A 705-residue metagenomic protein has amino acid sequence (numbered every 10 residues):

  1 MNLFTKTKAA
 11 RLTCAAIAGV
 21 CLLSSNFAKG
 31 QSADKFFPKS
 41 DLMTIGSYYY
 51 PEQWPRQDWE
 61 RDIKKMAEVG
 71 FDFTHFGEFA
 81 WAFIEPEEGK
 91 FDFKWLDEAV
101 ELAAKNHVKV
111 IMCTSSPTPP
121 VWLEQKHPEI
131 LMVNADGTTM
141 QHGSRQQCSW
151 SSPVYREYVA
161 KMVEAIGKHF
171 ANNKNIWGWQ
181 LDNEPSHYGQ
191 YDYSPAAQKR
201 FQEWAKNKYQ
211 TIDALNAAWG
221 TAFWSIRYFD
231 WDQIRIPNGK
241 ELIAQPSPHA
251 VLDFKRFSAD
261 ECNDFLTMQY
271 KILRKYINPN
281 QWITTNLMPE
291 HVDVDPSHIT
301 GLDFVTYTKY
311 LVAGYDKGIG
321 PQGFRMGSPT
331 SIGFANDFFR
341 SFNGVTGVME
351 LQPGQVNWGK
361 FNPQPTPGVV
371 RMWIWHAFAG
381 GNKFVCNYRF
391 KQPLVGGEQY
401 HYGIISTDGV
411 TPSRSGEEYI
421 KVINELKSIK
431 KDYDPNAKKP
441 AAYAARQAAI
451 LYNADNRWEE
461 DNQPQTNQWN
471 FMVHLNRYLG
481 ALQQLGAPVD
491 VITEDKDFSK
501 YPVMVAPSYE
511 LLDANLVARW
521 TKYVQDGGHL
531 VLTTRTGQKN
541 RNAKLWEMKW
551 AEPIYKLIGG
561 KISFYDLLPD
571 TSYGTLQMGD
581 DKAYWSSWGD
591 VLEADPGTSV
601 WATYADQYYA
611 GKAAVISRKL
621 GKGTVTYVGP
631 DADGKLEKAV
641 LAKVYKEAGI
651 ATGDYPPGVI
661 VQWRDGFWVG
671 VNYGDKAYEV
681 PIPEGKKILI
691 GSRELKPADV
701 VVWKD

Functional and structural regions predicted by a protein language model:
M1-A16: Bacterial N-terminal signal peptides that target proteins for export
A28-F73, P86, E101-K105, K109 (+1 more regions): N-terminal carbohydrate-binding accessory modules
T44-P55, F79-K94, Q141-A160, P185-Q190 (+7 more regions): The substrate-binding groove and active-site-proximal loops of carbohydrate-active enzymes, especially glycoside
S47, M66, T74, A103 (+8 more regions): Conserved, mostly hydrophobic/aromatic
Q53-E68, V159-A165, M288-H298, T366-I374: Short, acidic/polar
E60-A67, H75-M140, Q269-I277, E510-L511: Aromatic-lined substrate-binding rim segments of carbohydrate-active enzymes
D136-F334: Polysaccharide-binding and catalytic clefts of secreted carbohydrate-active enzymes
I234, T267, P279, Y310-L311 (+1 more regions): Carbohydrate-binding surfaces of carbohydrate-active enzymes
